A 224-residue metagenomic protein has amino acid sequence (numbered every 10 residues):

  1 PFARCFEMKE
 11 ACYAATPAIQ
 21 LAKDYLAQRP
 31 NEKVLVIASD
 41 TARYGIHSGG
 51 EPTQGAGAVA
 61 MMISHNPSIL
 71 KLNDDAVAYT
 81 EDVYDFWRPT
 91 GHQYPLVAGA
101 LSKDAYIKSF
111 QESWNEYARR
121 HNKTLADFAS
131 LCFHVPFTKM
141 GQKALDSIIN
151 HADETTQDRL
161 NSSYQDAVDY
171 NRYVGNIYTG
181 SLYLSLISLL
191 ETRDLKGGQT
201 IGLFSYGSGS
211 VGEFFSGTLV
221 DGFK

Functional and structural regions predicted by a protein language model:
P1-K33, N150-S181: Conserved catalytic cysteine-centered active-site region of acyl-thioester-dependent Claisen-condensing enzymes
P1-T16, N122-I148: Conserved beta-ketoacyl condensing-enzyme motif
K9-A15, A38-R43, N66, S205-S210: Acidic, glycine-rich active-site loops and adjacent beta-strand->loop/helix elements that engage anionic groups
A27-A60: Flexible, glycine-rich active-site loops centered on histidine and acidic residues that chelate a metal or position
T41, P67, A76-E81, H134-K139 (+1 more regions): Glycine-rich beta-alpha junction loops
S48-K108, F215-K224: Condensing-enzyme catalytic core mediating Claisen C-C bond formation in acyl metabolism
Q111-A129, L189-D194: Phosphate/pyrophosphate-binding loops at sites that engage ATP/ADP/AMP, CoA/4′-phosphopantetheine, polyphosphate
I187-K224: Catalytic phosphate/nucleotide-handling subdomain of diverse soluble enzymes
